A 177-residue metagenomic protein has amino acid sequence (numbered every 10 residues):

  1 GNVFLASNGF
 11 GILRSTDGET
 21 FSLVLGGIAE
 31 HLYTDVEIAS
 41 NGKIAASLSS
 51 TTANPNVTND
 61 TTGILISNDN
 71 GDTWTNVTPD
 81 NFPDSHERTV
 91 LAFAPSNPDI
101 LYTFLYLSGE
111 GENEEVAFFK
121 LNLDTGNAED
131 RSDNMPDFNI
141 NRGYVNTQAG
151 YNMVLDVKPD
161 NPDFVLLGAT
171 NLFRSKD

Functional and structural regions predicted by a protein language model:
G1-D177: Extracellular glycan-interacting surfaces
